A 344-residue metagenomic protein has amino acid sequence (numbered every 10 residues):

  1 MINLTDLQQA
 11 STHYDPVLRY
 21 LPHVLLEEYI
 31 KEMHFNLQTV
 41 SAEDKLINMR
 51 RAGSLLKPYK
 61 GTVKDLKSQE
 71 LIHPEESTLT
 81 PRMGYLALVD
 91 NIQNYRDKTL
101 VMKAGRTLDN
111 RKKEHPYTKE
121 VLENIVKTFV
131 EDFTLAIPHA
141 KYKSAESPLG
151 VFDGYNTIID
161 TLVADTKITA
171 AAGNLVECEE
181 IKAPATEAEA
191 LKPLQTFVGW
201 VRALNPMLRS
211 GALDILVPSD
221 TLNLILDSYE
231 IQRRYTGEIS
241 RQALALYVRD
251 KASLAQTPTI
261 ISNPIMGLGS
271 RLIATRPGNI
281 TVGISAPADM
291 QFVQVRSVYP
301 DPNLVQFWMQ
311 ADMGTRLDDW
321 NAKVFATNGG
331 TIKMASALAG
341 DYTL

Functional and structural regions predicted by a protein language model:
I2-K45, R50, D153-A188, N223-L344: Sequence/fold signature of self-assembling virion shell proteins
N3, L88-K98, M102-T107, E189-L194 (+2 more regions): General structural signal for secondary-structure boundaries
H23-K103: Assembly/oligomerization interface modules of large self-assembling protein complexes
R96-G105, F129-A136, D220-Q232: Charged, low-complexity, helix-prone segments enriched in Lys/Glu/Asp/Gln
G105-T196, T343: Alpha-helical scaffold segments that mediate packing/assembly in large oligomeric complexes
K119, G211, D301-V305: Residues at beta-strand starts and edge strands
D132, A136, T166, V201-G211 (+1 more regions): Short secondary-structure junctions and interdomain/linker hinges
E189-S228, T259, F307: C-terminal interaction module
